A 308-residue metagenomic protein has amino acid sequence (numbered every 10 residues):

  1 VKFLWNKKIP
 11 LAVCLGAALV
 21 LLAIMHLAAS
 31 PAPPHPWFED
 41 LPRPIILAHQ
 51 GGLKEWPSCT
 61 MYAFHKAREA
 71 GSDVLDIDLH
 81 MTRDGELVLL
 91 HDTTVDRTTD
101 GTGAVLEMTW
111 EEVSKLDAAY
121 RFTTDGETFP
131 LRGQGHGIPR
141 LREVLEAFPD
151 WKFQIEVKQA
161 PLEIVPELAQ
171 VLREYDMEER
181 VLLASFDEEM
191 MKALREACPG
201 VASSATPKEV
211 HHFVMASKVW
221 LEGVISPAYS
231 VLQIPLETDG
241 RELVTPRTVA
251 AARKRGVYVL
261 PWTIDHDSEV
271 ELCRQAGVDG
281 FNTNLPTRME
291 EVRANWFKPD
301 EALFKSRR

Functional and structural regions predicted by a protein language model:
W5-P34, H91-A197, A202, I225-R255: Metal-dependent phosphodiesterase/phospholipase catalytic core, i.e., the His/Asp/Glu-rich active-site region
S30-I45, M61: N-terminal signal-anchor transmembrane helix
I46-A48, L75-I77, F153-I155, V181-A184 (+4 more regions): Hydrophobic faces of well-ordered beta-strands that scaffold small-molecule active sites in alpha/beta enzyme cores
W56-K66, G137-L141, V210-G223, D265-L272: Short, acidic/polar
A63-M81, A147, I225-Y229: Catalytic domains of carbohydrate-active enzymes, especially glycoside hydrolases
T82, V278-V292: Glycine-rich phosphate-binding active-site loops on the catalytic face of alpha/beta enzymes
K192, H266-D279: Catalytic cores of alpha/beta
P286-R308: C-terminal helical cap(s) of enzyme catalytic domains, especially alpha/beta-barrels
